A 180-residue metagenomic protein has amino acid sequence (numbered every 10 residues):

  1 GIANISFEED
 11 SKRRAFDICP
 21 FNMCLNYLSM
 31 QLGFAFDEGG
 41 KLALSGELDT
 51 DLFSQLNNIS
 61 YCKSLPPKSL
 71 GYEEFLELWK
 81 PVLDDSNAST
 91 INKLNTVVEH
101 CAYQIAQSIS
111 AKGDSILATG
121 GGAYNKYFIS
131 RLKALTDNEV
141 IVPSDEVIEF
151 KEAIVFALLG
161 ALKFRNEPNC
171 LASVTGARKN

Functional and structural regions predicted by a protein language model:
G1-I2, C19-F21, G120-K126, A177: A short acidic Gly-Thr/Ser loop motif
G1-K63: Glycine-rich phosphate-binding loop plus the immediately following alpha-helix
K12-A15, A88-S89, I141-I148: A short glycine/serine-rich beta->alpha loop
P20-L25, V97, C101, F128 (+2 more regions): Catalytic-loop motifs flanking and including active-site residues across diverse enzymes
Q31-D37, S110-K112, A161-L171: Short helix-capping/linker segments at secondary-structure and domain boundaries
A35-S115, N125-D137: A contiguous, well-structured pocket-lining segment that forms one wall/lid of small-molecule binding clefts in soluble
G39, A118-T119, V142-P143: Thr-Gly-centered strand-to-loop micro-motif
E99, P143-N180: Glycine-rich phosphate-binding/hydrolytic loop that grips phosphoryl groups
